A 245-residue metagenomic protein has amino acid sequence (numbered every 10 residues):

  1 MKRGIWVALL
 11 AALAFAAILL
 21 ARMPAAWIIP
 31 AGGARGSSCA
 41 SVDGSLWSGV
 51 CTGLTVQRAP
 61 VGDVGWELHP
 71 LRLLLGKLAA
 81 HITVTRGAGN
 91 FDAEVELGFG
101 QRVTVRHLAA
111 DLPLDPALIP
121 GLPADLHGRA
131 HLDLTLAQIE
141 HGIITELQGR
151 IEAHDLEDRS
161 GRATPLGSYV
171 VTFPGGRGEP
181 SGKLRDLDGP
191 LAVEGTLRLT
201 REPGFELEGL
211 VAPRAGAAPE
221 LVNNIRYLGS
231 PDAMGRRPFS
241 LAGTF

Functional and structural regions predicted by a protein language model:
K2-L10, P30-A34, P165-F245: Extended terminal
I5-A8, A17, A21-R22, L136-E140: N-terminal capping/interface segment
L10-A16, Q57: Typically disulfide-stabilized, N-glycosylated extracellular/lumenal ectodomains of secreted and cell-surface proteins
A14-A40: Aromatic-capped interface at the extracytoplasmic side of an N-terminal signal-anchor transmembrane helix
S37-D125, R129-A137: N-terminal beta-strand/beta-hairpin edge segment
G53-D63, A88-V95, A110-A124, L136-I143 (+4 more regions): Flexible, membrane-facing loop/turn or short amphipathic-helix motifs that contact lipid bilayers or gate lipid-binding
